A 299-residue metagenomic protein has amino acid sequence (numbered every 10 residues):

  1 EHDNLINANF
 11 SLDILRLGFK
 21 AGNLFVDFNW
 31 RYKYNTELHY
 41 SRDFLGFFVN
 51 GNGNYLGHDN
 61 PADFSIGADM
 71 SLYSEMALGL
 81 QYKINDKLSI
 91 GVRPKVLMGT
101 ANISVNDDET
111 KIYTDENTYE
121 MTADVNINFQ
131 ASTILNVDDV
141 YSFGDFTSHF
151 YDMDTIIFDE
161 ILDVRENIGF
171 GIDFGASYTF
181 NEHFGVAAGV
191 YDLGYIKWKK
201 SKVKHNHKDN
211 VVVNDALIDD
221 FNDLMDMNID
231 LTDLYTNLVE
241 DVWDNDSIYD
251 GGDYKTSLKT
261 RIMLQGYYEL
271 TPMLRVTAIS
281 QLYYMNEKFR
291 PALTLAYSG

Functional and structural regions predicted by a protein language model:
E1-G299: Subset of outer-membrane beta-barrel
